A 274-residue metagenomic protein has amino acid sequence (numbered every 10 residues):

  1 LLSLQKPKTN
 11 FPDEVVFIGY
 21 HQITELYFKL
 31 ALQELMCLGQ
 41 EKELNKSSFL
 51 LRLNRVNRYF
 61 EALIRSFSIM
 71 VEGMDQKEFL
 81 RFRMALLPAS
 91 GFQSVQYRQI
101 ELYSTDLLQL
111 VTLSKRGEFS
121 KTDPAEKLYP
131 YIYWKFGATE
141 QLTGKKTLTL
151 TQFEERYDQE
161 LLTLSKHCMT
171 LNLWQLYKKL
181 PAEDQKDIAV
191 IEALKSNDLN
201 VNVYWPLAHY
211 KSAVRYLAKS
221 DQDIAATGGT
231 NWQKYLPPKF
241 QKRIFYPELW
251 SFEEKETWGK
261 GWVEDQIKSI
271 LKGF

Functional and structural regions predicted by a protein language model:
L1-F274: Surface-exposed peri-terminal alpha-helical interaction modules
